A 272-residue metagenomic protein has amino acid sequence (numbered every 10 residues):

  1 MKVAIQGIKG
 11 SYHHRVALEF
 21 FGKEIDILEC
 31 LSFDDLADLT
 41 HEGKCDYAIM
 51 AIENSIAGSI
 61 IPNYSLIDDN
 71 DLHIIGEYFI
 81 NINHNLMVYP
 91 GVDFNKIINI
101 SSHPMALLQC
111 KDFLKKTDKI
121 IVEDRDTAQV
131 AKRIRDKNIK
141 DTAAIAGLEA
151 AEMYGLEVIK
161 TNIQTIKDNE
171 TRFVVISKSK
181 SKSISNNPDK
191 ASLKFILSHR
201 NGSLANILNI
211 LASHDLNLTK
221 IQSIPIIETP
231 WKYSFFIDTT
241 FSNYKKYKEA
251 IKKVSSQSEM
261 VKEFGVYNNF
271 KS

Functional and structural regions predicted by a protein language model:
M1-S272: Domain-level signature for soluble enzymes in the chorismate/prephenate branch of the shikimate pathway
